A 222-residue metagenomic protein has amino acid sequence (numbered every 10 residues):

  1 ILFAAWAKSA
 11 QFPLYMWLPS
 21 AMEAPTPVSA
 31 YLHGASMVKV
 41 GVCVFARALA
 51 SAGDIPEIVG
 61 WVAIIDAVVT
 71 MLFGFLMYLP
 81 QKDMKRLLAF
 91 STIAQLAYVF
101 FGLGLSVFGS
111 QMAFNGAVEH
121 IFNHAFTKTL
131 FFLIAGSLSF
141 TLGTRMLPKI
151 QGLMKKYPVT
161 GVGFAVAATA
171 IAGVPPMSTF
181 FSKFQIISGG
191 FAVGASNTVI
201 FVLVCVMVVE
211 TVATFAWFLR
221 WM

Functional and structural regions predicted by a protein language model:
I1-W221: Hydrophobic transmembrane alpha-helices and their helix-loop junctions in integral membrane proteins
